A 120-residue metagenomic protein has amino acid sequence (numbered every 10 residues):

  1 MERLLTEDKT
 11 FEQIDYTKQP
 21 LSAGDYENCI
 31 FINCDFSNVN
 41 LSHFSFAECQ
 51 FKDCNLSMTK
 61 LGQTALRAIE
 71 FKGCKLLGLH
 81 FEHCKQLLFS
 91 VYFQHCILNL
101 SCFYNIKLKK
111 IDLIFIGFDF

Functional and structural regions predicted by a protein language model:
M1-F120: Tandem repeat scaffolds
